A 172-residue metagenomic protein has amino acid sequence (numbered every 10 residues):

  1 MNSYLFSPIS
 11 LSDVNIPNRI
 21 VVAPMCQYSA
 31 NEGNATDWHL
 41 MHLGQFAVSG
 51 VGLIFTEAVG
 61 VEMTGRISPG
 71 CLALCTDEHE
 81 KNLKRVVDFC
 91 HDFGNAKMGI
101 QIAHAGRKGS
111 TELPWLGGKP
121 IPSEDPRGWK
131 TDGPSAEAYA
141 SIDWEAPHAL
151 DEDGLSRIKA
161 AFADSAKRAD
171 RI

Functional and structural regions predicted by a protein language model:
M1-I172: Flavin-dependent oxidoreductase catalytic cores
